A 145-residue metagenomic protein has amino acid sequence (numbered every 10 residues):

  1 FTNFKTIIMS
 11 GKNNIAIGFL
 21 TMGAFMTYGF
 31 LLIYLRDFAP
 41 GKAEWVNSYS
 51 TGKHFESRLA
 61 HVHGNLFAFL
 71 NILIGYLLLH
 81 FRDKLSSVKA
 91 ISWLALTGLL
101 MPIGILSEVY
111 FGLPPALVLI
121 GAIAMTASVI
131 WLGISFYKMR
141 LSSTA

Functional and structural regions predicted by a protein language model:
F1-I8: Short, Lys/Arg-enriched N-terminal segments with co-localized hydrophobic residues within the first ~10-30 amino acids
I8-H61, N65-A145: Polytopic transmembrane helical bundles with strong interfacial aromatic enrichment
